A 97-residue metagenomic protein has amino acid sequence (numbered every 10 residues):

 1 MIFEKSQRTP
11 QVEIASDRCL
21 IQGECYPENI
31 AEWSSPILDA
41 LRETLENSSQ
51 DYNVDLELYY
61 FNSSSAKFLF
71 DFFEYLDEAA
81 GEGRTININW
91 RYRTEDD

Functional and structural regions predicted by a protein language model:
M1-L38: STAS-typified acidic loop motif
K5-Q7, L38-R42, N47, E74-L76: Residue-level detector of functional hotspots within protein domains
K5-R8, R18, R42, R84 (+1 more regions): Arginine residue identity/basic-tract feature
S16, S49-N53, G83-N87: A general structural motif
E32, I37, L56-D97: Amphipathic alpha-helical interaction surfaces in cytosolic regulatory modules
R42-S64: Short, glycine-/small-residue-enriched flexible loop/hinge segments at domain edges that mediate gating
